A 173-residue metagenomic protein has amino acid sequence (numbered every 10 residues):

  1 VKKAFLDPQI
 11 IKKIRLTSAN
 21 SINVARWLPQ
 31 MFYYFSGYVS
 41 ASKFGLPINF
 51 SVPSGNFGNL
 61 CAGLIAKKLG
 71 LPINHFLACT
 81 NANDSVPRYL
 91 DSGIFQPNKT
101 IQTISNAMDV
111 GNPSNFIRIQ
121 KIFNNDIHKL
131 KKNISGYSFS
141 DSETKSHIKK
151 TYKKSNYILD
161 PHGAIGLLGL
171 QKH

Functional and structural regions predicted by a protein language model:
V1-H173: PLP-dependent amino-acid enzyme catalytic core
